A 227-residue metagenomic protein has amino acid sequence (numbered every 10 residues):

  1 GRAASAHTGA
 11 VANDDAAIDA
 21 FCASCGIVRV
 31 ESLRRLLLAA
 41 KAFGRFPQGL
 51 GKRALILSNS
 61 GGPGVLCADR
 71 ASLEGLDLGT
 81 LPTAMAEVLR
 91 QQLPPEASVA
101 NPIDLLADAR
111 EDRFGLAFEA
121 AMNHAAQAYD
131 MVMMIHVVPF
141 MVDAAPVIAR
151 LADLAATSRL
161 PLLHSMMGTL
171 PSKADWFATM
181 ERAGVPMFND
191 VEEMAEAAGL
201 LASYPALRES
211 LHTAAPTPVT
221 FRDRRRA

Functional and structural regions predicted by a protein language model:
G1-L78, A149-A227: Peripheral docking tails and interdomain loops at the edges of cofactor- or intermediate-handling domains
R2, L50-V137, P146: Short glycine-cluster motifs
V28-S32, A109-D112, V138-D143, N189: Short, glycine-rich nucleotide/cofactor-binding loops
D104, D112, D143, A215 (+1 more regions): Poly-acidic low-complexity segments
